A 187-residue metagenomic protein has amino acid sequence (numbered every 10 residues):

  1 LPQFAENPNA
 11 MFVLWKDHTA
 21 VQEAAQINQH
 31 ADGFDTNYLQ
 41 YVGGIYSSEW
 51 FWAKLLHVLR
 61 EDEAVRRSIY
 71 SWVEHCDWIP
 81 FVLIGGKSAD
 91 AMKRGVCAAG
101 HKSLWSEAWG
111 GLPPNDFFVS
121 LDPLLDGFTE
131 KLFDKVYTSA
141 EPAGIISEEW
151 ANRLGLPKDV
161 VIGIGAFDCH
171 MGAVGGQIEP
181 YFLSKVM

Functional and structural regions predicted by a protein language model:
L1, H18, Q29-F167: Gly/Ser/Thr-rich active-site cleft segment
P2-T19: A charged helix-plus-loop insertion that forms the helical arch/lid used to bind and gate nucleic-acid substrates
E23-I27: E2/UBC-UEV (E2-variant) core
S106, I178-Y181: Residues at secondary-structure transition points
H170-E179: Thiamine diphosphate
F182-M187: Short, intrinsically disordered, charge-balanced linker/junction segments flanking boundaries in proteins
